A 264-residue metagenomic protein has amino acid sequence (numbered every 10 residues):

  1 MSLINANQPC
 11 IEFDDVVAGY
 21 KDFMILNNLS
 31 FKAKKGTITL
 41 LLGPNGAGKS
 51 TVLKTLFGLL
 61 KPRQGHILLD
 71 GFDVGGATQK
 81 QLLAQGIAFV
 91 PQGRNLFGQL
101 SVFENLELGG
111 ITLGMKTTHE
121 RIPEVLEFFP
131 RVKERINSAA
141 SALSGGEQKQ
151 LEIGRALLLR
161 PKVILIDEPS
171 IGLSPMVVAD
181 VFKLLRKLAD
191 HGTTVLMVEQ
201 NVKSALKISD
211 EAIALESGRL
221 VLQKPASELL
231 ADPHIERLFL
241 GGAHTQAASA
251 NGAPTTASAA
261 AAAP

Functional and structural regions predicted by a protein language model:
K21, T39, L100-E120, F128-K133 (+2 more regions): ABC-type ATPase nucleotide-binding domains, specifically the catalytic core motifs of the NBD
L42-P44: The feature captures the beta-strand-to-loop junction immediately N-terminal to the Walker
F57: Helix-to-loop junction immediately C-terminal to a conserved catalytic motif
G65-D73, Q85, T118-E120: Conserved ABC transporter NBD signature motif
A139-L143, E147: Conserved ABC ATPase signature
A156-L157: ABC ATPase C-loop
R160: Conserved catalytic motifs of ABC-family nucleotide-binding domains
